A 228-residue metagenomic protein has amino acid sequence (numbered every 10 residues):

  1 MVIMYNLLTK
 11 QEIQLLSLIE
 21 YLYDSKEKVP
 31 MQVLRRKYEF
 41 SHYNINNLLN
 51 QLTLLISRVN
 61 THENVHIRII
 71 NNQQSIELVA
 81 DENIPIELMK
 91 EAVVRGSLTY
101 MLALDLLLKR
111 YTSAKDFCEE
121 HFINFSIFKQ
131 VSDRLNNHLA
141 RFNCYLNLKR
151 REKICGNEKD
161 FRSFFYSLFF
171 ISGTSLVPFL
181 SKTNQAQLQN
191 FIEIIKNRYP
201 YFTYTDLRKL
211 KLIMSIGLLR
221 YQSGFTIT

Functional and structural regions predicted by a protein language model:
V2-T228: A cross-family "folded-core" feature that marks the main globular domain of proteins
